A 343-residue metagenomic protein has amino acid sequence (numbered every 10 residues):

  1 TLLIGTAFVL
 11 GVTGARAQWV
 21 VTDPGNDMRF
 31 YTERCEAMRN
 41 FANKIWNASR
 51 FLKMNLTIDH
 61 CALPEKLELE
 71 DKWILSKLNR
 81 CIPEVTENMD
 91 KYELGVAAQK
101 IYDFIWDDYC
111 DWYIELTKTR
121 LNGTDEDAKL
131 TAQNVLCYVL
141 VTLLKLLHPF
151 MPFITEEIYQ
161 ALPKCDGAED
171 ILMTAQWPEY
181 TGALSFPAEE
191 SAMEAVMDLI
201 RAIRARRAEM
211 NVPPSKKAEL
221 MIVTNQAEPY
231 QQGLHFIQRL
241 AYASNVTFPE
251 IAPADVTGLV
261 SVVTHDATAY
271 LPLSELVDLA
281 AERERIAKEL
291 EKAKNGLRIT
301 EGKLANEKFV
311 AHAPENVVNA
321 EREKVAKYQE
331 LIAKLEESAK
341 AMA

Functional and structural regions predicted by a protein language model:
L2-G11: Bacterial N-terminal signal peptides
D27: Mobile, glycine-rich extracellular loop/lid and propeptide segments that shape or gate substrate/ligand access
A37-A343: Feature 926 captures the class I aminoacyl-tRNA synthetase adenylation module centered on the KMSKS loop
